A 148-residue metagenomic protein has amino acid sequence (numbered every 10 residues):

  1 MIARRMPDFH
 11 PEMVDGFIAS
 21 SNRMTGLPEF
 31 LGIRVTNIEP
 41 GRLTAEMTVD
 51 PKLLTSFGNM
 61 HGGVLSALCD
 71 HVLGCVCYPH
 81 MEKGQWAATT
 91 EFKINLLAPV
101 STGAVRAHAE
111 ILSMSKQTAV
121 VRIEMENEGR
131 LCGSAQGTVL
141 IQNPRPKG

Functional and structural regions predicted by a protein language model:
M1-G148: Terminal targeting signals and extreme-terminal segments of soluble enzymes
